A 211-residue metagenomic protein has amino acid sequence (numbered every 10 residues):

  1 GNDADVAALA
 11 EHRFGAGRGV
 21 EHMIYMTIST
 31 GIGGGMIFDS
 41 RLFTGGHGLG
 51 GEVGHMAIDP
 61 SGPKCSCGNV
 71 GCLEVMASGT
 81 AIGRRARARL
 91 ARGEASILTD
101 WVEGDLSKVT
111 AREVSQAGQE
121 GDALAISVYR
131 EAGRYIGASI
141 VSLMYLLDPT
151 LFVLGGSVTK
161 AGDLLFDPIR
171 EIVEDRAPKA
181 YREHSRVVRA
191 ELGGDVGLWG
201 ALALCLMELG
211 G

Functional and structural regions predicted by a protein language model:
G1-H12, A16-R18, I24-M26: ATP-dependent carbohydrate kinase catalytic cores
N2, F38-D39: A cytosolic small-molecule/anion-sensing beta-strand core signal
D3, S29, A201: Active-site glycine-centered loops adjacent to acidic/histidine catalytic or metal-binding residues that shape
V6, T30-G33, P60: Conserved A3 ("GATE") glycine/threonine-rich loop of ANL adenylate-forming enzymes
A10-V20, L42, A57-G211: ATP-binding/phosphotransfer module of carbohydrate and carboxylate kinases, centering on a glycine-rich
H22-T27, G33-G35, K64-S66: Short glycine-aspartate micro-motif
G45-H47: Active-site "gating" loop of Rossmann-like NAD(P)-dependent oxidoreductase/epimerase domains
L49-E52: Structural signature of FAD isoalloxazine-binding scaffolds in flavoprotein oxidoreductases
